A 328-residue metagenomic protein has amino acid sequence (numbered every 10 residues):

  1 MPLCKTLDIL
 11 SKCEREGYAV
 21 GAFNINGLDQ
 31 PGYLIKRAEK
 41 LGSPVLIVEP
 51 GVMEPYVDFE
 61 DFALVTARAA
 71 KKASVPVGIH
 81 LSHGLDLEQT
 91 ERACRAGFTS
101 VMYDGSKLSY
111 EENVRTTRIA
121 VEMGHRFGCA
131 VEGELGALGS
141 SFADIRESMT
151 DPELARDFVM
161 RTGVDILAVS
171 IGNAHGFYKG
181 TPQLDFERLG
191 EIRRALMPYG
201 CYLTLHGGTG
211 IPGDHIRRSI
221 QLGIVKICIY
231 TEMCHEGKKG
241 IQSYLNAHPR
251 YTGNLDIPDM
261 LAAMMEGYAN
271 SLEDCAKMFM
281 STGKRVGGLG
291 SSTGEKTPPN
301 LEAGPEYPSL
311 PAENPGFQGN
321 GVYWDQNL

Functional and structural regions predicted by a protein language model:
T6-E16, N26-V52, E60-P76, G84-Y199 (+1 more regions): Alpha/beta enzyme core
Y18-N26, P50-E54, D259, A263: A short N-terminal beta->alpha junction/helix N-cap motif
V20-N24, I79-H80, M102, L203-H206 (+1 more regions): Short catalytic-loop micro-motif centered on adjacent basic/acidic residues
M53-P55, L108-Y110, M233-K238: Short gly/pro/ser/thr-enriched loop/turn and capping motifs at secondary-structure boundaries
P55-K71, A262-D274: Ligand-binding grooves and catalytic loops that recognize ribose/phosphate and carbohydrate rings, and esterified lipid
H80, E132-E134, T204, C275: Generic enzyme active-site microenvironment
P212-L328: C-terminal alpha-helical cap/extension of soluble enzyme domains
